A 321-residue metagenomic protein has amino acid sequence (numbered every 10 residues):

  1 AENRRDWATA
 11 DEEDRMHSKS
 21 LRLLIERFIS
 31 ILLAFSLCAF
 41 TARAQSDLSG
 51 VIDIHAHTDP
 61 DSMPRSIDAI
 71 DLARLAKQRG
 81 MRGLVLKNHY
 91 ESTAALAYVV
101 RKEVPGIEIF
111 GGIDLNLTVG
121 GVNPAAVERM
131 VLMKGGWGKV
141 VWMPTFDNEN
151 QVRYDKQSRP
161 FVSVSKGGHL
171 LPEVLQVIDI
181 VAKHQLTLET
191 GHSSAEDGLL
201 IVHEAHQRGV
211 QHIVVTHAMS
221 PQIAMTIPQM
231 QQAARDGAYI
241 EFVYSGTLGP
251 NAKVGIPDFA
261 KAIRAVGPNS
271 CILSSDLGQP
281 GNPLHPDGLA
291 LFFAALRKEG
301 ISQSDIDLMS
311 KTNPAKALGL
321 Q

Functional and structural regions predicted by a protein language model:
E26-A39: Bacterial N-terminal signal peptides
Q45, A97-G106, R129-G136, H206 (+2 more regions): Acidic (Asp/Glu)-rich catalytic clusters
S49-M63, G191: Histidine-centered catalytic micro-motifs
S66-S158: A metal-dependent hydrolase metal-coordination microenvironment
G120-G198, V202-V215: Extended substrate/RNA-proximal surfaces in nucleic-acid metabolism proteins
D179, H184-G191, A195-G255, I272: Catalytic pocket-lining loop regions of alpha/beta-barrel enzymes, especially the amidohydrolase/enolase/GH5 lineages
P268-H285: Short acidic/histidine-rich active-site segments
G288-Q321: Mid-to-C-terminal alpha-helical segments outside catalytic/metal-binding sites
